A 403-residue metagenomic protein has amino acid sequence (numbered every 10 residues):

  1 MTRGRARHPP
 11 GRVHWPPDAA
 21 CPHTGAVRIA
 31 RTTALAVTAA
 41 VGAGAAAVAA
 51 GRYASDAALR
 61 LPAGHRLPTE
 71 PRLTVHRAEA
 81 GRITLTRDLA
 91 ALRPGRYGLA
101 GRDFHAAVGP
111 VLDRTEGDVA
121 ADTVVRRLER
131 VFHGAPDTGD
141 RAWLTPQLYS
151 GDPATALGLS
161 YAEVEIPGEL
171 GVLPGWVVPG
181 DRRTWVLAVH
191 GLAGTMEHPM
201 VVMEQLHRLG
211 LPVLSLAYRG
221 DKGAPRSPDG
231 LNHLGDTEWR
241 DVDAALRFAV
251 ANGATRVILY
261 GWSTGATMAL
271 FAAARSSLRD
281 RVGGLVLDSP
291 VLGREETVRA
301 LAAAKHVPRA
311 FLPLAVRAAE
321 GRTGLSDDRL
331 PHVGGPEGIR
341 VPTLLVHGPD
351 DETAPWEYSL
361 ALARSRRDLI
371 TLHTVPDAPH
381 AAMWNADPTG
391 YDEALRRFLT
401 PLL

Functional and structural regions predicted by a protein language model:
G25-A57: Hydrophobic alpha-helical topogenic segments used for membrane insertion/localization
P136-G180: N-terminal cap/lid segment of alpha/beta-hydrolase-fold proteins
E169-P225: Short, surface-exposed "cap/lid" segments of acyl-processing enzymes
N232-N252: Alpha/beta-hydrolase active-site loop
A274-D327: Hydrolase active-site cap/lid region
G338-R340, L345-H347, D351: Short beta-strand/loop motif that positions the catalytic acidic residue of the alpha/beta-hydrolase fold
P355-R364: Short alpha-helix in the alpha/beta-hydrolase fold that links the catalytic acid
A378-D392: Catalytic histidine-centered segment of alpha/beta-hydrolase-like enzymes
